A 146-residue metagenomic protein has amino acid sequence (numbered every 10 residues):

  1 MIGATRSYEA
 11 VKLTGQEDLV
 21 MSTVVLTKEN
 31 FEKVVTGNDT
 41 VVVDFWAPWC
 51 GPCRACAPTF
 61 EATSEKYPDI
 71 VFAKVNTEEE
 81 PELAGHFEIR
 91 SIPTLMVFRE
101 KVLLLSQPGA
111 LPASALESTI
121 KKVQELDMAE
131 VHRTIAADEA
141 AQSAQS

Functional and structural regions predicted by a protein language model:
M1-V20: Short, Lys/Arg-enriched N-terminal segments with co-localized hydrophobic residues within the first ~10-30 amino acids
T23-V41, P81: A short beta-strand-turn-helix
D39, W46-W49, S91: Short pre-active-site segment immediately N-terminal to redox-active cysteine/selenocysteine motifs in thiol-based
R54-K66: Typically the conserved alpha-helix immediately C-terminal to a functionally engaged Cys/Sec in thioredoxin-like
V75-L83: Structural microenvironment flanking redox-active thiols in thiol-disulfide oxidoreductases
P81, F87-M96, L111: Structural micro-motif
R99-E130: Non-catalytic, surface beta->alpha helical segment in thiol-disulfide oxidoreductase systems
